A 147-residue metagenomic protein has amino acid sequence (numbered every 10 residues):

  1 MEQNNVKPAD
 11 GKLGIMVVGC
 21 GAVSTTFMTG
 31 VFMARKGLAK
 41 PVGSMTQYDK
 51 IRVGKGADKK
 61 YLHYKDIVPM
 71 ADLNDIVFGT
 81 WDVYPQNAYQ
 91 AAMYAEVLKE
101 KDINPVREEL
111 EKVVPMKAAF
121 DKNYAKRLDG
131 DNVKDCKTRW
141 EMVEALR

Functional and structural regions predicted by a protein language model:
M1-R147: Metallocofactor- and cofactor-centric catalytic cores in central/energy metabolism, strongly enriched
